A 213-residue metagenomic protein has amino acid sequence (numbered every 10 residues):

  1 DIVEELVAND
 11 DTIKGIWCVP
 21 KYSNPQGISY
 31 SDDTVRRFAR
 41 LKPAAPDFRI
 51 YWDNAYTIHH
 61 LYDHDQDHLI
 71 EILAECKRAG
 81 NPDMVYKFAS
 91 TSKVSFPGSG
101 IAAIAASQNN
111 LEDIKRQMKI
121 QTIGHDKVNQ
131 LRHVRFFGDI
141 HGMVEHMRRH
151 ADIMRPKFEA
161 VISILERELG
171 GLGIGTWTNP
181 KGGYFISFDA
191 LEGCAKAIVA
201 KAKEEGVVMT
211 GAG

Functional and structural regions predicted by a protein language model:
I2-D11, S23-P97: Active-site pre-lysine segment of PLP-dependent enzymes
W17-P20, Y51-N54, A89, A103-A105 (+3 more regions): Short beta-strand segments
W17-S23, H141-E145: Short glycine/proline-rich turn/loop motifs
K21-N24, Y56-I58, S92-S95, Q108-L111 (+2 more regions): Short, solvent-exposed loop/turn segments at secondary-structure junctions
R40-L41, D113, I164, K201: Alpha-helical scaffold elements within enzyme catalytic domains, especially in hydrolases
A74-R155: Conserved core segment of the aminotransferase class I/II
N110-L111, K115, Q121, F185-G213: Conserved C-terminal alpha-helix-loop-beta "cap" of PLP-dependent enzymes that closes/shapes the active-site mouth
R148-I162, I174-D189: Conserved glycine-rich beta-strand-loop-beta hairpin in the small C-terminal domain of fold type I
